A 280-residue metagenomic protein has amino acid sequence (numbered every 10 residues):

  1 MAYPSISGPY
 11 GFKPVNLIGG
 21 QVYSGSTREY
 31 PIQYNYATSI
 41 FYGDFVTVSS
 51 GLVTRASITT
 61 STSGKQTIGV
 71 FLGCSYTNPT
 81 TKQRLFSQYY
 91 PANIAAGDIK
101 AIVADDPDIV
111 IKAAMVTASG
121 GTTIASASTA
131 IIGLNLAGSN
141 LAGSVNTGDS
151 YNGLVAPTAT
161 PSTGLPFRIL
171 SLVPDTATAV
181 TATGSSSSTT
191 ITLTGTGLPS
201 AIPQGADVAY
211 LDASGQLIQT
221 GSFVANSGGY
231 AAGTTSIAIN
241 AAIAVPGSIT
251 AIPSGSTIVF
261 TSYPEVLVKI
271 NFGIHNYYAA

Functional and structural regions predicted by a protein language model:
A2-V180, D207-S222, N226-G229, A238-A280: Surface-exposed, low-hydrophobicity beta-strand/loop segments enriched in small/polar/acidic residues
T183-T194, G228-I239: Ser/Thr- and Asn-enriched, surface-exposed coil loops between beta-strands
L198-A201: Disulfide-braced loops of extracellular cysteine-rich modules
